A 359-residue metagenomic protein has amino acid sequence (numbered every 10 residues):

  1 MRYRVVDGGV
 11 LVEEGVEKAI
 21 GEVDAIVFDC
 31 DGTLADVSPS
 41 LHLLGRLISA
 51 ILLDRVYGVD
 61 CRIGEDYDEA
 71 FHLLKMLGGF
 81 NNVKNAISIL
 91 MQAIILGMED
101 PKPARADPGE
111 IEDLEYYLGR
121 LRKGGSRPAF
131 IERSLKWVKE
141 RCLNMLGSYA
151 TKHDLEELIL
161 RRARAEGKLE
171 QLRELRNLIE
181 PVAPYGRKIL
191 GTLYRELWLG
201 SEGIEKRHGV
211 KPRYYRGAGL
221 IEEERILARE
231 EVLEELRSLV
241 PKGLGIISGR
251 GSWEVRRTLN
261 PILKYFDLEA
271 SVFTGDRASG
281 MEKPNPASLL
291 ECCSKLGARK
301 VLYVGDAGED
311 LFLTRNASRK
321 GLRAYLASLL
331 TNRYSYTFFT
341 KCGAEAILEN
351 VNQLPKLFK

Functional and structural regions predicted by a protein language model:
R2-E69, N85-S88, L96: Active-site neighborhood of HAD-like aspartate-dependent phosphohydrolases
V16-E17, L53-G58, G97-M98, R237 (+2 more regions): Alpha-helix termini
I26, T33-L34, S38, G45 (+5 more regions): Substrate-recognition element of Asp-dependent hydrolases with the DxDx(T/V) motif
V59-T192: Non-catalytic, alpha-helical, charged scaffold/linker segments that couple or flank catalytic or architectural cores
Y214-L227, G245-L302, G308-R319: Substrate-recognition "cap/lid" segment bordering the active-site pocket of phosphatases
S252-R256, R333-F338, K356: Short, charged/polar "capping" segments at the starts of alpha-helices and the immediately preceding loops
N260, Y303-E349: Acidic, Mg2+-coordinating phosphoryl-transfer loop and its flanking beta/alpha structural elements, shared across
F273, E345-L354: Short acidic-hydrophobic, aromatic-tinged amphipathic segments that line or gate anion-handling sites
